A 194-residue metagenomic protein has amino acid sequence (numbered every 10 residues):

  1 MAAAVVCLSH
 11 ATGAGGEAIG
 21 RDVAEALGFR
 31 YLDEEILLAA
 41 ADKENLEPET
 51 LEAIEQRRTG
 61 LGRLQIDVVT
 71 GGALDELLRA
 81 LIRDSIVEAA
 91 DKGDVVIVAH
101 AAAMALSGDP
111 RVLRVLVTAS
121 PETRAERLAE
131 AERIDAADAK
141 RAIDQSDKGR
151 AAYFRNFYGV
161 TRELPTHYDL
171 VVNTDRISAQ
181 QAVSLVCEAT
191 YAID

Functional and structural regions predicted by a protein language model:
A2-S9, G93: Pre-Walker A (Motif I) flank of P-loop NTPase domains
V6-R21: Glycine-rich phosphate-binding P-loop
L38-D94: ATP-dependent small-molecule kinase phosphotransfer cores that center on conserved nucleotide phosphate-binding segments
Q56-Q65, D135-Q180: Small-molecule kinase domains that catalyze NTP-dependent phosphoryl transfer to phosphate-bearing small molecules
R83, A179-C187: Short, amphipathic alpha-helical "lid/cap" segments that border enzyme active or binding sites
A89, A99-G108, V115-T118: RNA pseudouridine synthases
G108-Q145: Conserved phosphate-donor/acceptor-positioning beta-strand/loop module used by diverse small-molecule
